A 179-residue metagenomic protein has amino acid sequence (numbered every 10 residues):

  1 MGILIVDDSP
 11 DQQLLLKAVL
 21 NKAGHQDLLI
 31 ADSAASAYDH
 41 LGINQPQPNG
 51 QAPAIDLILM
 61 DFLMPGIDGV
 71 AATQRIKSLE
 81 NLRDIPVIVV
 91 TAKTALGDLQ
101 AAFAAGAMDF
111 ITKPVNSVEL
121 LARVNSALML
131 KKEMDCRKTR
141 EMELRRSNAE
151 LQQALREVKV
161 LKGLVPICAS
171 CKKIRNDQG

Functional and structural regions predicted by a protein language model:
P10-D32: Two-component/phosphorelay signaling modules centered on CheY-like receiver
I30-L57: Acidic, metal-coordinating helix/loop segments flanking the phosphotransfer/catalytic sites of two-component signaling
M64: Receiver (REC) domain active-site loop signature in two-component systems and cognate sites in sensor histidine kinases
V115-V124: C-terminal output helix
K132-K162: Amphipathic alpha-helical coiled-coil "transmission" helices that mediate dimerization and conformational coupling
